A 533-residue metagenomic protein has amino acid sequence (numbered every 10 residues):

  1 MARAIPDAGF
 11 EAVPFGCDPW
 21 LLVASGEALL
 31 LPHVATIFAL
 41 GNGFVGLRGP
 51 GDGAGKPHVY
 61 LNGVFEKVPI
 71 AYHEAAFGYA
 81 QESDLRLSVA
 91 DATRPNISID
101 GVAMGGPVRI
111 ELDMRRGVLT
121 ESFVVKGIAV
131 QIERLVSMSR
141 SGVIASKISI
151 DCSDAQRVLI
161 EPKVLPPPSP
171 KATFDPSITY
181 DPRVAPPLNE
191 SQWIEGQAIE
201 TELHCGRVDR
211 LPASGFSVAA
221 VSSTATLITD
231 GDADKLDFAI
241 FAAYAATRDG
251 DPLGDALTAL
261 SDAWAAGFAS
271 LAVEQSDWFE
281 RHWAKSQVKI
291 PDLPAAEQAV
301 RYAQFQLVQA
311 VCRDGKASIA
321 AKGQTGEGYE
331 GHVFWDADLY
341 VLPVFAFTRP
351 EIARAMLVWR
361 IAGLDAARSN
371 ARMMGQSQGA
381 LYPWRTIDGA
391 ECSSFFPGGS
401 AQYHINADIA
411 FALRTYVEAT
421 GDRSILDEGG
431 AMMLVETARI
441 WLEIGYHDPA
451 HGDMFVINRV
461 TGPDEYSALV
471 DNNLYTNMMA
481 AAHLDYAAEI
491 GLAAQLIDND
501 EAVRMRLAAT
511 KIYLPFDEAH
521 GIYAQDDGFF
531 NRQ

Functional and structural regions predicted by a protein language model:
A2-L40, V45-P50, A54-Y329: Acidic/polar, glycine-enriched structural segments that form the non-catalytic walls/loops of the carbohydrate-binding
A28-Y72, Y340, G389, A401-Q402 (+2 more regions): C-terminal capping/lid segments that line or modulate ligand- or cofactor-binding pockets
L47, S270-E418, Q533: Substrate-binding groove/exosite segments of carbohydrate-active enzymes
I70, P168-P176, G326-G331, A362-N370 (+2 more regions): Short, mixed-charge aromatic SLiMs
Q131-I132, E161-K163, S318, A355-W359 (+2 more regions): Beta-strand segments within the central parallel beta-sheet cores of soluble alpha/beta enzyme folds
Y302-Q309, W359-A366, M432-I444, A482 (+2 more regions): Alpha-helical scaffold segments in carbohydrate-active enzymes
T325-V333, A380-E428, E436-L507: The feature captures the catalytic groove of carbohydrate-active enzymes
V333-A362, E428, D485, E489-Q533: Active-site core of glycosidic bond-cleaving carbohydrate-active enzymes
